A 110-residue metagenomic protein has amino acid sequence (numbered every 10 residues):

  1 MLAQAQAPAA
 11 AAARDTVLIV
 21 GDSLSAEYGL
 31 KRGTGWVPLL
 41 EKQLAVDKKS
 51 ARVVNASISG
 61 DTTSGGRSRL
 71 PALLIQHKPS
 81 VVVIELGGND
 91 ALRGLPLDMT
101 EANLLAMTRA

Functional and structural regions predicted by a protein language model:
A3-S59, R69-K78: Serine-esterase "nucleophile elbow" of acetyl-processing enzymes
A26, D61, N89-A91: Active-site loop signature of alpha/beta-hydrolase-fold enzymes
A45-K49, G65-A110: Alpha-helical cap/lid subdomain in secreted, periplasmic, or secretory-pathway luminal O-acyl-processing enzymes
I58-D61, L95: Short, surface-exposed alpha-helical recognition segments that flank or form part of ligand/macromolecule-binding
